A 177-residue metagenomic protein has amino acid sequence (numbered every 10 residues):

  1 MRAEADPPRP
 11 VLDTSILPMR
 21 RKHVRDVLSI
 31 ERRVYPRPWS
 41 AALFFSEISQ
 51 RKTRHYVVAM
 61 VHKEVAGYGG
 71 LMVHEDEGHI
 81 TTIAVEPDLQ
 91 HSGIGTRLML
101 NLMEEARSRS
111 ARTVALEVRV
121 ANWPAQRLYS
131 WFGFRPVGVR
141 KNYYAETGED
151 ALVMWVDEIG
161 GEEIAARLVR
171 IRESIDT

Functional and structural regions predicted by a protein language model:
R2, A115-E117, S130, R135-L152 (+1 more regions): Conserved catalytic-core motifs of GNAT/GCN5-like acyltransferases
R2, R9-P10, P18-S92, M99-R109 (+2 more regions): Acetyl-CoA-dependent GNAT
A41, F45, V120, Y143-Y144: Conserved beta-strand edge residues that scaffold enzyme active sites
L89-Q90, I94, S130-F132: ABC family nucleotide-binding domain
M99, N122-A125, N142-T147: Short glycine/proline-centered loop/turn elements that form peptide/ligand docking sites
S110-R112, E117-V120: N-terminal beta-strand motif that seeds the catalytic metal site of vicinal oxygen chelate
